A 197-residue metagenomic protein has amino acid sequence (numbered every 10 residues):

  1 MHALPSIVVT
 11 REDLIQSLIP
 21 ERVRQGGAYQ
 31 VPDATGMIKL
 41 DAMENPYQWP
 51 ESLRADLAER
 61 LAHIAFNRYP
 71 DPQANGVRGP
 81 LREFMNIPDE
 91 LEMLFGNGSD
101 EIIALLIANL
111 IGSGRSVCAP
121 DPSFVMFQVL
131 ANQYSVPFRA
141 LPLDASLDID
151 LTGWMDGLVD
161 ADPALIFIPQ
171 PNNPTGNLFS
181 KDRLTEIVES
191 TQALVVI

Functional and structural regions predicted by a protein language model:
H2-G98, L105: N-terminal small-domain helix-loop-helix segment of the aminotransferase-like
Y29-T35, L57-E59, G157-L158, L184-Q192: Alpha-helix C-terminal capping segments
L40, V195-I197: Residue-level marker for buried hydrophobic side chains located in beta-strands that build the well-ordered beta-sheet
A65-S190, V196: Conserved core of the PLP fold type I
